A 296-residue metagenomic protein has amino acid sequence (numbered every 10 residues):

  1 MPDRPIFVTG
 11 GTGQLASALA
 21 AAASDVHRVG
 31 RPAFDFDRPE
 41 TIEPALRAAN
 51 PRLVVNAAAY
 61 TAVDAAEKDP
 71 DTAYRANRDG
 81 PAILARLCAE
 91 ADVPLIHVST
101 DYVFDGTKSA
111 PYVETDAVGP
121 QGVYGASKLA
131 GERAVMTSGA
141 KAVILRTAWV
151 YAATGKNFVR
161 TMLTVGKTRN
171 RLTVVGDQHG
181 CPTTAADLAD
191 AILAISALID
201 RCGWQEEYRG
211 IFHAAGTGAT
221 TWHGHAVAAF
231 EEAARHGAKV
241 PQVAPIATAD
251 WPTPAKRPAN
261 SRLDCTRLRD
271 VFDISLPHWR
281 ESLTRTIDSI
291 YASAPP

Functional and structural regions predicted by a protein language model:
R4, W279-P296: Amphipathic terminal alpha-helices
R4-A23: N-terminal Rossmann NAD(P)H-binding glycine-rich loop of SDR-like oxidoreductase domains
T9, V29, A57-A58, L95-T100 (+2 more regions): SDR active-site strand-loop-helix element
S24-P44: Adenosine-cofactor binding site in Rossmann-like domains, unifying the SAM/SAH pocket of S-adenosylmethionine-dependent
P39-R78, L87-A89: NAD(P)H-binding glycine-rich loop region in Rossmannoid oxidoreductase-like domains and their noncatalytic homologs
K68, R75, G80-I83, V103-L145 (+1 more regions): Catalytic helix-loop patch of NAD(P)-dependent Rossmann-fold dehydrogenases
M136-A194: NAD(P)-dependent short-chain dehydrogenase/reductase
A191, L198-T253: Mid/C-terminal beta-alpha module of Rossmann-like enzyme folds, strongest in SDR-family dehydrogenases/epimerases
